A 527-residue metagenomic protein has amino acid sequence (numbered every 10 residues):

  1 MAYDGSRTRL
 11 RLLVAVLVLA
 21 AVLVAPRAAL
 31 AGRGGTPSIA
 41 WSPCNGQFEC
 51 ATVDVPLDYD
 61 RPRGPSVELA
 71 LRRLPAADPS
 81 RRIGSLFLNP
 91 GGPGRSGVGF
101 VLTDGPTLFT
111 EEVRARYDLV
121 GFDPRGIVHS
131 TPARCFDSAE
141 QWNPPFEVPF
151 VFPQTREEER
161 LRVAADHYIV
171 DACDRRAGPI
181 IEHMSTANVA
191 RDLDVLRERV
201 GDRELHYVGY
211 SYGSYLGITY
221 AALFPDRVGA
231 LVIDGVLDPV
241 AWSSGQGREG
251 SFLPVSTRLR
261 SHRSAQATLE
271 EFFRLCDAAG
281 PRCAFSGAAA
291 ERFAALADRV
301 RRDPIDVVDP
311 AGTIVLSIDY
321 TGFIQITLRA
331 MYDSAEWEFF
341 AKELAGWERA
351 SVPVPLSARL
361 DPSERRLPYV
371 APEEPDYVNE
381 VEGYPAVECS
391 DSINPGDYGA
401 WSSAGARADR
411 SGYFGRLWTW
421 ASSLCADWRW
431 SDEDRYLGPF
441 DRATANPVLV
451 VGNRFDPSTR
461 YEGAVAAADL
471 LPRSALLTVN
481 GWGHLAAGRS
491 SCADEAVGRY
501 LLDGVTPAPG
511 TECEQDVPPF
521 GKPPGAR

Functional and structural regions predicted by a protein language model:
A2-A15, R27-V151, R156-E158, A190 (+7 more regions): Catalytic-loop region of hydrolases
S96, R191, G209-A221: Glycine-rich nucleophile elbow surrounding the catalytic serine of serine-hydrolase chemistry
G97, P457-G463: Conserved alpha/beta-hydrolase "acid-adjacent" motif
R134-E147, F224-R292, R329, K342-V354 (+1 more regions): A catalytic-pocket lid/entrance helix-loop region that shapes and gates access to the active site across common
N143, A290-N446: Alpha/beta-hydrolase fold active-site neighborhood
A172-I180, A190-E204: Conserved acidic catalytic loop of the alpha/beta-hydrolase fold
Y207-G209, L231: Conserved alpha/beta-hydrolase fold motif
L449-F455: Conserved strand-to-loop "acid loop" that flanks and positions the catalytic carboxylate
